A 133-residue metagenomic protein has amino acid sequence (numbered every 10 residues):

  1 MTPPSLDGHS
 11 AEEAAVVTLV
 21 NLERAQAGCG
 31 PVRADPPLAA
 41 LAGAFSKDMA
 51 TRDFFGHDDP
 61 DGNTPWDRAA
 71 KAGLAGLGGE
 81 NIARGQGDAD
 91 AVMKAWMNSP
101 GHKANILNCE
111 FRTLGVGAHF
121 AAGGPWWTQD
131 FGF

Functional and structural regions predicted by a protein language model:
M1-A44, F54, E110-T113, A118-T128 (+1 more regions): N-terminal targeting leaders of exported, membrane, and organelle-targeted proteins
P3-P4, A11-E12, G28, T51-G56 (+3 more regions): N-terminal start-of-chain detector that recognizes signal peptides and the immediate post-cleavage beginning
A14-L22, Q26, A39-K47, D67 (+4 more regions): Solvent-exposed, polar/charged alpha-helical surfaces in well-ordered, non-transmembrane soluble domains, broadly
Q26, V32-R33, G56-N63, K71 (+4 more regions): Long, low-complexity, Ser/Thr/Pro- and Asp/Glu-rich intrinsically disordered
A39-G87: Short, surface-exposed glycine/acidic/tryptophan-bearing loops
A75, A83-F133: Disulfide-stabilized extracellular recognition modules
